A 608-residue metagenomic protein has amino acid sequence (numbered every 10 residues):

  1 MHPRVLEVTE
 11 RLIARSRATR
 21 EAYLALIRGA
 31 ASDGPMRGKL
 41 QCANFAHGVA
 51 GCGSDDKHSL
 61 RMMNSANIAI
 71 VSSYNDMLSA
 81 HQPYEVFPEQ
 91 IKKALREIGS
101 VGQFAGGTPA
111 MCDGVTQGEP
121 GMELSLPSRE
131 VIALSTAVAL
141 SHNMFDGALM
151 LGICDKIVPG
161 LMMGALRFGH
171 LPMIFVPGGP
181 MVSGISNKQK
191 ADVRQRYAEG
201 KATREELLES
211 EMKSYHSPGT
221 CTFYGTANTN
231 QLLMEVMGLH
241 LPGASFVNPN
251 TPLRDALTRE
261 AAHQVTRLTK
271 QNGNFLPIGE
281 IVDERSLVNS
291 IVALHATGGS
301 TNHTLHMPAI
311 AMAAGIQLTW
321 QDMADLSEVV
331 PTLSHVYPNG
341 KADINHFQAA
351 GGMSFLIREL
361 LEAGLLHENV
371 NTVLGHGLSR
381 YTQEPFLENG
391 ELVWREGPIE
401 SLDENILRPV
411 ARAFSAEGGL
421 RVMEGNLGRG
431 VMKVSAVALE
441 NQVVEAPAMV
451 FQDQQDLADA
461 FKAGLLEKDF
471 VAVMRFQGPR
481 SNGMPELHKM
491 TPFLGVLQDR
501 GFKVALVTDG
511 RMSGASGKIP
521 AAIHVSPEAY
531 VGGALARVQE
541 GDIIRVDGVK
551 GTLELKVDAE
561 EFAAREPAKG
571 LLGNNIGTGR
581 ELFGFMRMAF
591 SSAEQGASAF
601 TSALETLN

Functional and structural regions predicted by a protein language model:
M1-A66, S72-D76, A80, E89-G106 (+7 more regions): Catalytic or ion-coupling anion/metal-binding cores of large enzyme and transporter domains
V86: Acidic/charged coordination and interface sites in well-structured regions
A105-N143: N-terminal small/polar loop signature for handling phosphorylated ligands or for N-terminal nucleophile
R129, L151-C154, G351: N-terminal glycine-rich "phosphate-gripper" loop used for MgATP/nucleotide binding and carboxylate activation
L140-L161, I174-V176: A short, small-residue-rich loop immediately preceding and capping a beta-strand
